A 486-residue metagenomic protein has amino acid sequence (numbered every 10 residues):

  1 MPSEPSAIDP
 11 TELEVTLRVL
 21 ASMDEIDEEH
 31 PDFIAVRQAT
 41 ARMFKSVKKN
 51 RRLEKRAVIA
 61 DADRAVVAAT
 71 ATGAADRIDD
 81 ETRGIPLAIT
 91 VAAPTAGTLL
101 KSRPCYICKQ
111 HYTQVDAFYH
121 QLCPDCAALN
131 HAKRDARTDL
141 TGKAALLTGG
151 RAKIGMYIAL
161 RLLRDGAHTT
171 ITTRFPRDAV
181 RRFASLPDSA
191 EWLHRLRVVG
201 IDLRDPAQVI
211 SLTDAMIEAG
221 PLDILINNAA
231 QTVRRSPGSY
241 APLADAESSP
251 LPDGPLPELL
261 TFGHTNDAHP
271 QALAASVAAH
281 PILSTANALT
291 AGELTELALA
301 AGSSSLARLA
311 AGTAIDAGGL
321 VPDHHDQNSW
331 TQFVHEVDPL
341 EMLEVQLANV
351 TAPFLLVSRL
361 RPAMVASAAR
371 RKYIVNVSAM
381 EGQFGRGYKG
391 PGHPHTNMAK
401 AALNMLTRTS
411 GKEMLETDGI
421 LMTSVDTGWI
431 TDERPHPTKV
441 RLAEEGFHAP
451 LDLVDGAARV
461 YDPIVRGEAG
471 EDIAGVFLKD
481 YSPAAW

Functional and structural regions predicted by a protein language model:
M1-S102: N-terminal alpha-helical interaction blocks
S3-I26, Q271, A275-L309, V440-W486: C-terminal helical subdomain
C105-C108, C123-C126, I374: Short cysteine-rich clusters marking metal-coordination/redox-active sites
N130-P176: Canonical Rossmann dinucleotide-binding motif of NAD(H)/NADP(H)-dependent dehydrogenases/reductases, specifically
L193-L196, A215-N227, S239, L306: A glycine-rich helix->loop->beta "capping" turn within Rossmann-like NAD(P)(H)-dependent oxidoreductase domains
R195, P221, M414-T427, E471-F477: Conserved Rossmann-fold SDR core element
A230-T232, S236-Q346, S358-E416, T427-G446: Catalytic loop of short-chain dehydrogenase/reductase
